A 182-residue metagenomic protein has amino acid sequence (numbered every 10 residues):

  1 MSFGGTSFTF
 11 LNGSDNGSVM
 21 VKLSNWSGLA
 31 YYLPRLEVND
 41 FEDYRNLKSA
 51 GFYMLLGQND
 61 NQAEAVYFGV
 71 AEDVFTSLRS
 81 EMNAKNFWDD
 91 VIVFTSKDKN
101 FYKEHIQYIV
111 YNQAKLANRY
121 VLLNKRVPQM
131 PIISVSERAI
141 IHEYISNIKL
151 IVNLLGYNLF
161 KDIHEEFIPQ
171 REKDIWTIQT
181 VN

Functional and structural regions predicted by a protein language model:
M1-A50, Q58-E64, E72-N182: Boundary/linker segments flanking structured domains
Y53: Betabetaalpha-Me/HNH-type nuclease active-site subdomain
